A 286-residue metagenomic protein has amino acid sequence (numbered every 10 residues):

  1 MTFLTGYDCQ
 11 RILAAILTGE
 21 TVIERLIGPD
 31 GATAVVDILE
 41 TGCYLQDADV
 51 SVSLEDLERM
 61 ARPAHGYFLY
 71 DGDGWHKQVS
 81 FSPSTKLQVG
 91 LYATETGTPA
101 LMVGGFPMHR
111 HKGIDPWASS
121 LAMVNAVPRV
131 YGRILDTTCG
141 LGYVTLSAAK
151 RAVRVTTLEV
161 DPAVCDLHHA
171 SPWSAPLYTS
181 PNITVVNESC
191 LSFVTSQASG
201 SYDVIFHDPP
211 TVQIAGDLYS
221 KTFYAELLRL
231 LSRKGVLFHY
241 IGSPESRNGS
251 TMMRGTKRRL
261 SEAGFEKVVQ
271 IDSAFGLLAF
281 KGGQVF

Functional and structural regions predicted by a protein language model:
M1-A93: N-terminal auxiliary segments of SAM/dcSAM-dependent transferases
I114-G132: Conserved alpha-helix/loop element of class I SAM-dependent methyltransferases that forms part of the SAM/SAH-binding
V130-L141, T156: Conserved class I S-adenosyl-L-methionine
L141-V153: Conserved SAM-binding loop of SAM-dependent methyltransferases across substrates and taxa, primarily the Class I
L158-S199: S-adenosyl-L-methionine
Y219-R233: A short glycine-rich, Lys/Arg-flanked "PGG" loop and its adjoining helix->strand segment in the class I
K234-G242: Conserved beta-strand signature within the Rossmann-like core of class I S-adenosyl-L-methionine
E245-F286: Class I S-adenosyl-L-methionine
